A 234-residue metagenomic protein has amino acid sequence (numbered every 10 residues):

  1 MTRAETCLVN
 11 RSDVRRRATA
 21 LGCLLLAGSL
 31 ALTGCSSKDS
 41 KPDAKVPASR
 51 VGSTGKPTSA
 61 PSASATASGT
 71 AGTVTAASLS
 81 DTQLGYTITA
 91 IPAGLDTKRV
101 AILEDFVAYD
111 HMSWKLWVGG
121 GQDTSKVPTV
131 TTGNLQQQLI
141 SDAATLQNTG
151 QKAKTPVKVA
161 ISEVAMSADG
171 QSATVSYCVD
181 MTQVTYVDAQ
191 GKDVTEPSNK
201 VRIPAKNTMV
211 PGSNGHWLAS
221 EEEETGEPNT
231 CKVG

Functional and structural regions predicted by a protein language model:
M1-T33: Sec-dependent bacterial lipoprotein signal peptides
L25-L26, C35-A63: Short, low-complexity, disordered segments immediately C-terminal to signal peptides in bacterial exported proteins
S49-G85: Acidic, low-complexity proline/glycine-rich segments
A71-T87, I91-A93, G170-T174, Y186-V187 (+1 more regions): Extracytoplasmic/periplasmic mature domains of Sec-exported, cell-envelope-associated bacterial proteins
S78-K152: Core segments of small alpha/beta cavity-forming domains
Q122, P128-V233: Structured, amphipathic secondary-structure segments that form assembly/contact surfaces in multi-subunit
